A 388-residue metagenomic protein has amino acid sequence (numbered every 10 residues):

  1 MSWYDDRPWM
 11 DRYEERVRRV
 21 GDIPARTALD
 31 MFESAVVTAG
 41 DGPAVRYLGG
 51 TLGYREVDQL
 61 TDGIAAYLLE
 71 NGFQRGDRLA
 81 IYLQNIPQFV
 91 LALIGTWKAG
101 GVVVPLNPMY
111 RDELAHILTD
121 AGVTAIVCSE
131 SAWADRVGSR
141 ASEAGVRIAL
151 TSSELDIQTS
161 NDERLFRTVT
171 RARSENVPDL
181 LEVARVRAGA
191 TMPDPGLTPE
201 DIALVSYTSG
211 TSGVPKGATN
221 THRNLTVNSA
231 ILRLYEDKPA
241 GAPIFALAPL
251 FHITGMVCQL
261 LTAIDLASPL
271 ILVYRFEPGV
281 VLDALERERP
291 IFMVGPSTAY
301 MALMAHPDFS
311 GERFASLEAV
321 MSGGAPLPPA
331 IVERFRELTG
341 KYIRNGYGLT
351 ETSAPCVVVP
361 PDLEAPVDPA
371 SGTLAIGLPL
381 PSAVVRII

Functional and structural regions predicted by a protein language model:
Y4-D11, L29-G53: AMP-dependent adenylate-forming
P24, D41-I86, V90-I94, R111-A115 (+1 more regions): Conserved AMP-binding/adenylate-forming core of the ANL superfamily
G53-R55, D194, A203-V227: Conserved AMP-binding A3 loop
E70-N71, V102-V183: Structural core segment of the AMP-binding/adenylate-forming
A80-Y82, F89, L93, W97-D135 (+4 more regions): Short beta-strand->loop structural element characteristic of the AMP-binding/adenylate-forming
T170-Y207, V214, D237-P243: Conserved pre-ATP/AMP-binding loop-to-beta segment of ANL
T226-P243, F251-F292, H306: Conserved AMP-binding/adenylation subdomain of ANL enzymes
P290-V294, M304-A370, V384: Gly/Ser/Thr-rich phosphate-binding loop
